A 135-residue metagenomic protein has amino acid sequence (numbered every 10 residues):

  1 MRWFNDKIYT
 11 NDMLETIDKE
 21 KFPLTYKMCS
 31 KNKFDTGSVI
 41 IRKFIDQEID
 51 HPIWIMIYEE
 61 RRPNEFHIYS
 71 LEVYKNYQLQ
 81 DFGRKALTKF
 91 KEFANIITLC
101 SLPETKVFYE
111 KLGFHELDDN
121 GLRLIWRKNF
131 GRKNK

Functional and structural regions predicted by a protein language model:
M1-E48: Short amphipathic alpha-helix that is part of the acyltransferase structural core
L24, P63, P103-V107: Short alpha-helical
K33-V39, Q47-E48, I53-E65, Y69-L71: A conserved beta-strand-loop-helix scaffold within acyl/acetyltransferase catalytic domains
V73, Q78-E92: Conserved acetyl-CoA-binding loop-helix of GNAT-fold acetyltransferases
E92-E104: Conserved GNAT acetyl-CoA-binding A-motif
L102-W126: Conserved active-site alpha-helix within GNAT-family acetyltransferase domains
I125-K133: Short beta-strand-to-coil "C-cap" segments at the C-terminal boundary of structured domains/repeats, marking
